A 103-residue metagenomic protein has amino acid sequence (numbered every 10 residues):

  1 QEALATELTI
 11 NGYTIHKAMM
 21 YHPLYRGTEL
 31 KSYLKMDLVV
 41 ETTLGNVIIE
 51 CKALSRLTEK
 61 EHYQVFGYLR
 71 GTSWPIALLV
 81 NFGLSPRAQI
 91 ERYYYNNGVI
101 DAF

Functional and structural regions predicted by a protein language model:
Q1-V47, S85-R87, E91-G98: Active-site metal-binding core of divalent-cation-utilizing nuclease and nuclease-like domains
T43, C51-A102: Nucleic-acid nuclease catalytic cores
